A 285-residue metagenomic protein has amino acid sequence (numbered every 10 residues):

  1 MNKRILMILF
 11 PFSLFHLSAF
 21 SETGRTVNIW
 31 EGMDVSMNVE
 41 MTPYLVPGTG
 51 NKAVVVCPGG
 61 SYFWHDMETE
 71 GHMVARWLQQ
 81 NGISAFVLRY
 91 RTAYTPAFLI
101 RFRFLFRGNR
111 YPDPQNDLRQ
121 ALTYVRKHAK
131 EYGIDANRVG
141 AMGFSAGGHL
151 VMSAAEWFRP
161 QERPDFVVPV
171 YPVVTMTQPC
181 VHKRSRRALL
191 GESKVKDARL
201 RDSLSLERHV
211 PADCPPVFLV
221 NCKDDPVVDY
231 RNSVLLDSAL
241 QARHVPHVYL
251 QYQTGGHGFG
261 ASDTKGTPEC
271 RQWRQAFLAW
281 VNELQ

Functional and structural regions predicted by a protein language model:
E22-T49, Y111-P112: N-terminal cap/lid segment of alpha/beta-hydrolase-fold proteins
S36-T42, P96-R103, Y230, V234-Q285: C-terminal catalytic histidine-bearing segment of alpha/beta-hydrolase fold enzymes
N51-G59: Short beta-strand element of the alpha/beta-hydrolase
P58-F63, K223: Active-site glycine-rich loops that stabilize anionic/oxyanionic intermediates across multiple enzyme folds
D66-M67, M73-A75, F86-D135, K265-C270: Catalytic nucleophile-loop/oxyanion-hole region of alpha/beta-hydrolase and closely related hydrolase-like folds
N116-R184, R201: Primarily recognizes the serine-hydrolase "nucleophile elbow" in alpha/beta-hydrolase and SGNH/GDSL folds
M176, D224-V228: Acidic catalytic loop of the alpha/beta-hydrolase fold
D213, L219-N221, D225: Short beta-strand/loop motif that positions the catalytic acidic residue of the alpha/beta-hydrolase fold
